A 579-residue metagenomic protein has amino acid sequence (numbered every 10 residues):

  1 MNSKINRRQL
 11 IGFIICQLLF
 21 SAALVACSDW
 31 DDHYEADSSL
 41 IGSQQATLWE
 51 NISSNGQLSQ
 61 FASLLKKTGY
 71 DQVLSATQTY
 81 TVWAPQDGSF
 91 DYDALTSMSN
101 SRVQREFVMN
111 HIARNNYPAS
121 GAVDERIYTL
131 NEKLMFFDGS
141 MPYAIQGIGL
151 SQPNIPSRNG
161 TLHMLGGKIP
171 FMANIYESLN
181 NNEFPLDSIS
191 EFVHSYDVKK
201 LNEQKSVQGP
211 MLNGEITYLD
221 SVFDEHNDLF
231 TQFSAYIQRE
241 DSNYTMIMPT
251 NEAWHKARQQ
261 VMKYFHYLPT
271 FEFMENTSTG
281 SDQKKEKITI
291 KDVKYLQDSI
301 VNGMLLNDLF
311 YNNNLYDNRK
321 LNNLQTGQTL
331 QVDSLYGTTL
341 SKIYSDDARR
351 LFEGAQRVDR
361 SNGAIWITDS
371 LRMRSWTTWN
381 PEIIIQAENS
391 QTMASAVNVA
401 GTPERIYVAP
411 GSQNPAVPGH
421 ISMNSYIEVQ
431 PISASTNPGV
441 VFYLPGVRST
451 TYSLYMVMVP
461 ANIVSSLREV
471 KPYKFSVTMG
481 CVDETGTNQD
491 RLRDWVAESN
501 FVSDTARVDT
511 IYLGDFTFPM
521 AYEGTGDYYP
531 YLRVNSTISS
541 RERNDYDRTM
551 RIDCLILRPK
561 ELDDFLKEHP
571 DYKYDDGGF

Functional and structural regions predicted by a protein language model:
M1-V25: Sec-dependent bacterial lipoprotein signal peptides
L10, L24-F579: Mature, structured domains of secreted/extracytosolic soluble proteins
